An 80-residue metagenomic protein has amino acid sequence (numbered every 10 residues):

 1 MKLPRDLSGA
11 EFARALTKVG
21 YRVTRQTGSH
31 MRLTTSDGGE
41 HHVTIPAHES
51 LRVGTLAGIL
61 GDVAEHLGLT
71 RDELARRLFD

Functional and structural regions predicted by a protein language model:
M1-T27: N-terminal first-folded block
K2, P46, A64: Short, flexible active-site loop motifs that bind/organize anionic cofactors or intermediates
L3, H41, L74: Glycine-rich, flexible loop/turn motifs
V23-A57: A short, structured beta-strand/loop element
S50-D80: C-terminal structural segments of small proteins and small subunits
